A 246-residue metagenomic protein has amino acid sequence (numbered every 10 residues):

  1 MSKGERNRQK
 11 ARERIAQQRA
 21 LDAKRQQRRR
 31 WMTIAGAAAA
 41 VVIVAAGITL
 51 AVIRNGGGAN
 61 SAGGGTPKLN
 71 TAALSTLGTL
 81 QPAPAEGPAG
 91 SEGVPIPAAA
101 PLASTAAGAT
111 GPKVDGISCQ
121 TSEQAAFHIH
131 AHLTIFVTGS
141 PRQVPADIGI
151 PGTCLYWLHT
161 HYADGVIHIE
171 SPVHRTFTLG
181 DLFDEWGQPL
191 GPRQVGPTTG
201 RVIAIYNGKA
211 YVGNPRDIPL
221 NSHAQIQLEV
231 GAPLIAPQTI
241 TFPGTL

Functional and structural regions predicted by a protein language model:
M1-R29: Terminal targeting segments of Actinobacterial cell-envelope proteins
A23-G56: Hydrophobic single-pass membrane-targeting/anchoring helices
I48-L246: Ubiquitin-like/PB1-type beta-grasp interaction modules and other compact soluble beta-rich domains
